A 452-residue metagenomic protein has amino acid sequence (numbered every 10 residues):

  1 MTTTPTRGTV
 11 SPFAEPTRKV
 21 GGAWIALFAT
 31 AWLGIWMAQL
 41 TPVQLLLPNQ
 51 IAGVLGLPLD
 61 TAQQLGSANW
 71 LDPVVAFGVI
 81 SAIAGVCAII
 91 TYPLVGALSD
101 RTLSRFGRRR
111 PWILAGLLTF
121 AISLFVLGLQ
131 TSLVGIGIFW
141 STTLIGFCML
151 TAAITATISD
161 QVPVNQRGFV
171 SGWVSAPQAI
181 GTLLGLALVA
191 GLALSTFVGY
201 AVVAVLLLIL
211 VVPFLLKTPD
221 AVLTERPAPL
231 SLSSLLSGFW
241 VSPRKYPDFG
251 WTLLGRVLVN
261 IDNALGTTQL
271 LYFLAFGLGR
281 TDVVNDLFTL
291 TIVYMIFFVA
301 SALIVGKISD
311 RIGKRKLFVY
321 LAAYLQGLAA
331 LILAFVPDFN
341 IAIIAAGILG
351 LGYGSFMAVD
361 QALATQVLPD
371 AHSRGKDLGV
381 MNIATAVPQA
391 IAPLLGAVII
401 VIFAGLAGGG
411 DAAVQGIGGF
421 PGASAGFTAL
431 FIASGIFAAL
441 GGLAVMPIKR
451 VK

Functional and structural regions predicted by a protein language model:
T2-G22, A221-L254: Juxtamembrane intracellular "pre-TM" segments in multi-pass secondary transporters
Q44-V74, T268-D286: Short amphipathic helix-loop junctions that connect adjacent transmembrane helices in Major Facilitator Superfamily/SLC
A68-L71, R108, G191-V205, V398-F437: A membrane-interface helix-boundary motif in multi-pass transporters
L71-V75, V164-W173, V284, P369-N382: Loop-to-transmembrane helix entry/capping segments in MFS-fold secondary transporters and related SLC/MFSD carriers
A88, G168-A190, N382-P393: Glycine-rich segments within core transmembrane alpha-helices of 12-TM secondary carriers
I90-F106, S301-K314: Helix-to-loop junctions at the C-terminal end of transmembrane segments in multipass secondary transporters
R109-F125, L317-I332: Structural signature of the two symmetry-related core transmembrane helices
L210-T218, A404, F427-K452: Multi-pass alpha-helical transporter architecture, strongest for 12-TM Major Facilitator/SLC carriers used
